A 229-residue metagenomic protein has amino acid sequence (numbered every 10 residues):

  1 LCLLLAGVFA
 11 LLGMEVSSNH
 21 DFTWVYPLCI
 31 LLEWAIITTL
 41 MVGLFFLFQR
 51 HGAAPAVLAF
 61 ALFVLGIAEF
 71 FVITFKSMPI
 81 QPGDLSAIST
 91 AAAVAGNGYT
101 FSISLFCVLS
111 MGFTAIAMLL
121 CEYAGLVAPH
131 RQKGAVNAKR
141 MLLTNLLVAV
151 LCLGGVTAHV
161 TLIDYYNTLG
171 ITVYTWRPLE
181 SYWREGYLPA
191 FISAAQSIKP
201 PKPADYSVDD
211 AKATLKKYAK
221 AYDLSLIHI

Functional and structural regions predicted by a protein language model:
L1-W176: Transmembrane and membrane-interface helices of multi-pass, inner-membrane envelope-modifying transferases
T23, L224-S225: Short low-polarity hydrophobic stretches
G155-D223: Membrane-interface segments at or immediately adjacent to transmembrane helices that form the boundary between
I227-I229: Conserved small/polar residues in nucleotide/adenosyl-binding loops
